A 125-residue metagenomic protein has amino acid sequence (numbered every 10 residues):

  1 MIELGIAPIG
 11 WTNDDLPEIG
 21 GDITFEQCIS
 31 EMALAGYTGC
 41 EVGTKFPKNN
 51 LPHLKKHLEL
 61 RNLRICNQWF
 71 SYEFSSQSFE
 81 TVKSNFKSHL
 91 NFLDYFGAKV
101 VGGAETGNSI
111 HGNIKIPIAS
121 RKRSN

Functional and structural regions predicted by a protein language model:
M1-V100, S120-S124: N-terminal pre-domain/capping segments
V101-N113: Mobile beta-alpha loop/short-helix "lid" or hinge segments that flank ligand
G112-K122: Short, flexible helix-coil linker/hinge segments at the edges of structured domains or between repeats
